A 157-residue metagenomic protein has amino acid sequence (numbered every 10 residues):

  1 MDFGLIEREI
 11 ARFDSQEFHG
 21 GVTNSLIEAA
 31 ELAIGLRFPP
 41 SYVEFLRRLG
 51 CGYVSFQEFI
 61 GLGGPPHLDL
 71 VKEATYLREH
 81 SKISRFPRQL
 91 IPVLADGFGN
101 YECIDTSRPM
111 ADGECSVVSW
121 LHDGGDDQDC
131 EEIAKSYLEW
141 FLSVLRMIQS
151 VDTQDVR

Functional and structural regions predicted by a protein language model:
M1-E102, P109, Q149-R157: A surface-exposed partner-binding patch
A30, P92, S119, A134-Y137: Functionally constrained cores in energy, signaling, and assembly domains
I104-K135: Segments surrounding the PLD/"HKD" phosphodiesterase catalytic module and close analogs
W140: Gly/Thr-rich phosphate-binding loop signature of adenosyl cofactor/nucleotide-binding cores
R146: Non-cytosolic coordination micro-motifs
